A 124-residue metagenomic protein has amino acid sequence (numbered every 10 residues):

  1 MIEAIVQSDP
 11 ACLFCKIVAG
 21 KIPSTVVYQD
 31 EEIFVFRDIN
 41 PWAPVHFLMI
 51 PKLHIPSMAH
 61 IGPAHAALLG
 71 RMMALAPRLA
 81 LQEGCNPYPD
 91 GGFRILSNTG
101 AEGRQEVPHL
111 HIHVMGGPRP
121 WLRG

Functional and structural regions predicted by a protein language model:
M1-G124: HIT superfamily nucleotide-processing domains
